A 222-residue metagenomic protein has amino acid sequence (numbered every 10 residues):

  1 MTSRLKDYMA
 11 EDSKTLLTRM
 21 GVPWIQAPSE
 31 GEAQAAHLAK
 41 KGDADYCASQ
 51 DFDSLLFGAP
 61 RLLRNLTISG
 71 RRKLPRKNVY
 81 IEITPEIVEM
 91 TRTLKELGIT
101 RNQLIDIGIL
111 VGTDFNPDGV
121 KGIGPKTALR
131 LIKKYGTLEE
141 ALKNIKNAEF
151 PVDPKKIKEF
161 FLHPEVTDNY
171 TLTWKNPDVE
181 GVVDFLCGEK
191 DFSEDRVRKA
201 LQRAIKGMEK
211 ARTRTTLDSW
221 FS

Functional and structural regions predicted by a protein language model:
M1-D43, P60-L62: Noncatalytic, basic helical substrate-engagement surface that gates or grips nucleic-acid strands
G31-E32, S54, Q202: Positions that flank functional sites
L38, L55-L66, L131-K134: Short active-site loop/helix that positions an aromatic residue
A39-A44, A211-T215: Short, surface-exposed amphipathic charged segments that create phosphate/polyanion-binding patches used for binding
C47-A48: Residue-level marker for buried hydrophobic side chains located in beta-strands that build the well-ordered beta-sheet
L63-E86: Mobile, glycine-enriched helix-loop/loop "lid" segments at the mouths of ligand-binding/catalytic clefts that gate
N78-S222: Non-catalytic nucleic-acid-binding/docking modules located in mid-to-C-terminal regions of nucleic-acid enzymes
